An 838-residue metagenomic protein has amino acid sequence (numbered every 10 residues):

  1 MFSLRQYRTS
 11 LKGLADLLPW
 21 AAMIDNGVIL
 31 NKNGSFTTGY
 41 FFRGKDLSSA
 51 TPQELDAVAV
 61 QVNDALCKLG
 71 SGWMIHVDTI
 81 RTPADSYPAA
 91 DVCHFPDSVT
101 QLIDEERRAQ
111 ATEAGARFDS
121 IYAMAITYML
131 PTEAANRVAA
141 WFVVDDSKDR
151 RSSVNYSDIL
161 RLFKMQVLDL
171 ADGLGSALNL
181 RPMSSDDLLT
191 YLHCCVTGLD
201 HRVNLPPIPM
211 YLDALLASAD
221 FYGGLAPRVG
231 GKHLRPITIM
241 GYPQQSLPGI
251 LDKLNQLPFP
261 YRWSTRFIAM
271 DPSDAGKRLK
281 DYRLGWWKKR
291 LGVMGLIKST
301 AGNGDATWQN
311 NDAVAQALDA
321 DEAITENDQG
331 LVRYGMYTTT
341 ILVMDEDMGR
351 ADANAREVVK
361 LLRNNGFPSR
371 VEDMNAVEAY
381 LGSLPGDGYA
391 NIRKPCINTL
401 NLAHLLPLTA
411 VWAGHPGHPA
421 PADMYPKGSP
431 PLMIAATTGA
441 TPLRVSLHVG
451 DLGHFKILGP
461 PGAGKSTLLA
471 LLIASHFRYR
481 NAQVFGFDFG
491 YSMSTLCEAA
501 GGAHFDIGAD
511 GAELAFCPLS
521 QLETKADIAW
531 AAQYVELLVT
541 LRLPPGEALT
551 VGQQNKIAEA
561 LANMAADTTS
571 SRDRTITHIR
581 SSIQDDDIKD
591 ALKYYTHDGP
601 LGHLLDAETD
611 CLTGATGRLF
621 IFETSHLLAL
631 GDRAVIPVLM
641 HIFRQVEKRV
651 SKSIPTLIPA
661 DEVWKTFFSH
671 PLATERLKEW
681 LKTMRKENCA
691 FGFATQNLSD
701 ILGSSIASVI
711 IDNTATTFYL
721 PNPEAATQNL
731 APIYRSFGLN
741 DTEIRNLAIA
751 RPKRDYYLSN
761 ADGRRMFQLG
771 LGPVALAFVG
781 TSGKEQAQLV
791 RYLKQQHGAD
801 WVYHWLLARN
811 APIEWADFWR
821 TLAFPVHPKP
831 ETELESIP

Functional and structural regions predicted by a protein language model:
M1-A413: Extended, folded cores of ATP/NTP-driven motor/assembly subunits in large transport and secretion machines
G44-L47, R81-P83, L130-T132, G490-M493 (+9 more regions): Conserved nucleotide-binding/hydrolysis micro-motifs of P-loop NTPases
K45, P52-K68, N255, A275-R278 (+10 more regions): P-loop NTPase motor domains
V449, P461: The conserved Walker
I457: Hydrophobic anchor at the beta1->P-loop junction of P-loop NTPases
A463-C517: Walker A/P-loop NTP-binding active-site region of P-loop NTPases, recognizing the glycine-rich GxxxxGKT/S
G502-F505, S705-L720: A short helix-turn-beta junction within AAA+ P-loop NTPase domains corresponding to the substrate/partner-engaging
F737-L793: Conserved P-loop NTPase
